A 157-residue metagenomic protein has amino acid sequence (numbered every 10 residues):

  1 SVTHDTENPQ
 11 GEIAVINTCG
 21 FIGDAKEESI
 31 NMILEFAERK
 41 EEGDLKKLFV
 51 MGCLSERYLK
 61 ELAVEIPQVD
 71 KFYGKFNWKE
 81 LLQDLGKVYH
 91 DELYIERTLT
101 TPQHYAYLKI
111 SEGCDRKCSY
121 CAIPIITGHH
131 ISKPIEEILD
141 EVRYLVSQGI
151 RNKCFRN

Functional and structural regions predicted by a protein language model:
S1-N157: Proteins enriched for Cys/Gly/acidic motifs involved in redox and nucleic-acid/cofactor modification
